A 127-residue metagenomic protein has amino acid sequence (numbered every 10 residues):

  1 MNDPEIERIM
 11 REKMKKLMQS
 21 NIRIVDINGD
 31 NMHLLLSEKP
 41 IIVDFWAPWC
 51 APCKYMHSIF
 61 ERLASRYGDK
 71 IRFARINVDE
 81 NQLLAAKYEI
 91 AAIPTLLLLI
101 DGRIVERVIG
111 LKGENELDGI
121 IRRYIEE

Functional and structural regions predicted by a protein language model:
M1-I42, P48-K54, S58-R66, Q82-L83 (+2 more regions): Proteins that catalyze or organize thiol-disulfide redox chemistry and the adjacent proteostasis machinery handling
D69-K70: Short acidic capping loops at alpha-helix termini that bridge into adjacent secondary structure
I76-A86: Structural microenvironment flanking redox-active thiols in thiol-disulfide oxidoreductases
Y88-L97: Structural micro-motif
